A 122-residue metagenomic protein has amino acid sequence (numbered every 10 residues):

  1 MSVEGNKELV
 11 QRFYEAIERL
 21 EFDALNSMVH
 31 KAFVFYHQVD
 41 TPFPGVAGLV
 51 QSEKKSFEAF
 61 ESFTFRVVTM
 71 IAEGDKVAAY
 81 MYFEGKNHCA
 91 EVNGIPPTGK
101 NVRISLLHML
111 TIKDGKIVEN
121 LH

Functional and structural regions predicted by a protein language model:
M1-H122: C-terminal and inter-domain tail/linker signature
